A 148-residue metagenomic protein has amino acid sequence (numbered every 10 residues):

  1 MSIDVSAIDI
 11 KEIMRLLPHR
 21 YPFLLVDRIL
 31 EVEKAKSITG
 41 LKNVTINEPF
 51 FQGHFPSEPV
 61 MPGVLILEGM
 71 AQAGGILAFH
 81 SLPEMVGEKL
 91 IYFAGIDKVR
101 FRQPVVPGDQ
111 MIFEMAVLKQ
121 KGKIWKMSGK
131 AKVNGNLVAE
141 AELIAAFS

Functional and structural regions predicted by a protein language model:
M1-V26, E31: N-terminal leader/capping segments at the start of a protein or of a new domain
S2-A7, G74-I112, V138-E140: Hydrophobic beta-strand-centered segment that forms part of the acyl-chain substrate-binding groove
S2-V5, K34-A35, V105-D109, L118-S148: HotDog/MaoC-like acyl-thioester-processing domains
M14, S57, F101-Q103: Beta-strand-rich interaction surfaces with strong enrichment in secreted/lumenal proteins
Y21-M61, I66: Catalytic strand-loop segment that frames the active site of acyl-thioester-processing enzymes
V26-D27, I96, K126, E140: Hydrophobic residues on conserved beta-strands that form the core of alpha/beta folds
D27-L30, D97, R102, A116-L118 (+1 more regions): Conserved positions in beta-strands of structured domains
I29, M61-M85: Active-site helix/loop of acyl-thioester processing domains in fatty-acid/polyketide metabolism, spanning hotdog-fold
